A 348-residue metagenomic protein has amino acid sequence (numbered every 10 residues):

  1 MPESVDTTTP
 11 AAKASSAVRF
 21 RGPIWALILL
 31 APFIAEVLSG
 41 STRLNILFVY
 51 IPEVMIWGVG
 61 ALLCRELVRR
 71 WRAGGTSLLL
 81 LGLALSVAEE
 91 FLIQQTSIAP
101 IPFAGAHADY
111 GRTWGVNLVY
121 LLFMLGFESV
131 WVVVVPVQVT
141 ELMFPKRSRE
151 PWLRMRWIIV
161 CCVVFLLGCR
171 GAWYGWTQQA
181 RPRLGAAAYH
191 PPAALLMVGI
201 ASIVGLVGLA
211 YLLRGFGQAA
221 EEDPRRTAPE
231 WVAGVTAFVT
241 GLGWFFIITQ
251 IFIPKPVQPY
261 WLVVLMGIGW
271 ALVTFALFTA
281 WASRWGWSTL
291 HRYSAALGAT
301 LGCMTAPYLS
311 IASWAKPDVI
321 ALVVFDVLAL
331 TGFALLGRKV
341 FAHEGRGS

Functional and structural regions predicted by a protein language model:
A11-A26, P229-W231: N-terminal membrane topogenic signal
R21-A35, V160-G168, A233-L242, L297-M304: Alpha-helical transmembrane segments
V37-L47, S310-D318: Short, hydrophobic transmembrane alpha-helix segments
E53-E66: Central hydrophobic cores of alpha-helical transmembrane segments in multi-pass inner-membrane proteins across all
L62, V137-F144, L206-G217, W270-W287: Alpha-helical transmembrane segments in multipass membrane proteins, preferentially the mid-helix core
A73-L79, L83-A84, A88, L92-V163: Membrane-interface helix-loop-helix junctions at boundaries between adjacent transmembrane segments
W152-C162, A187-V198, Q218-V239: Membrane-water interface at loop-to-transmembrane-helix junctions
G217-S348: Extended, charged low-complexity segments that frequently continue into or abut oligomerization scaffolds
